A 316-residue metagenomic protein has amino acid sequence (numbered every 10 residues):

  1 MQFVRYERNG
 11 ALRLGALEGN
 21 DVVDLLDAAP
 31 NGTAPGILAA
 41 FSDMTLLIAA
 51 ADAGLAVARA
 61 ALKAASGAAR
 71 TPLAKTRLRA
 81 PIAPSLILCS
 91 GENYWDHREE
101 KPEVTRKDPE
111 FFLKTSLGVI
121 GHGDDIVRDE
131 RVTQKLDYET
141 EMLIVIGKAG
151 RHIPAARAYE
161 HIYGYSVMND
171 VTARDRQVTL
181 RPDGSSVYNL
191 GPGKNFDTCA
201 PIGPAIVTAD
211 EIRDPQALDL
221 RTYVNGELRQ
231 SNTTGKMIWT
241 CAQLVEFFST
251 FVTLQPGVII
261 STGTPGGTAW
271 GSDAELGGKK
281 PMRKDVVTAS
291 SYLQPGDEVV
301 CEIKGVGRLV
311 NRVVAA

Functional and structural regions predicted by a protein language model:
M1-E110, E298-E302: N-terminal non-catalytic cap/leader segment that marks the start of a structured domain
N9, A60, T71-L73, R77 (+2 more regions): Catalytic-pocket segment enriched in acidic/His residues
A83, C89, E139, L254-Q255 (+1 more regions): Residue-level recognition of short, solvent-exposed, well-ordered loop/turn junctions that link secondary-structure
S85-L86, D108-E110, T115, D124-I126 (+2 more regions): Generic beta-strand structural signal
E103-H122, Y138, P295-G305: Structural signature of FAD isoalloxazine-binding scaffolds in flavoprotein oxidoreductases
V119-V132, V145-I153: Active-site glycine-rich loop that binds ribose-phosphate moieties when present
R151-S166: N-terminal accessory regions of nucleic-acid-interacting proteins
